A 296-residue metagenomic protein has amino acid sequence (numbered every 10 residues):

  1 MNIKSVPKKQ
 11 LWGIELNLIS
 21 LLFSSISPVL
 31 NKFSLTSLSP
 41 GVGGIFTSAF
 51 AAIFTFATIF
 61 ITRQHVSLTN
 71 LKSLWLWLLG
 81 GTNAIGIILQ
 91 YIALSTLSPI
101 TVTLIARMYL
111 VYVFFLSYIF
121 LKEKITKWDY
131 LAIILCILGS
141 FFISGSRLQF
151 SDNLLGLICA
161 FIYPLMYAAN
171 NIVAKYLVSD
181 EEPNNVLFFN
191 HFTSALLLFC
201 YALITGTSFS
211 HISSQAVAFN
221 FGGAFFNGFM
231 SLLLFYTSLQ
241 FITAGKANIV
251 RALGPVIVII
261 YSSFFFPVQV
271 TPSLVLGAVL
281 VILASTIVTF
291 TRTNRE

Functional and structural regions predicted by a protein language model:
M1, L116, W128-G145, S273-R292: Hydrophobic transmembrane alpha-helices of multi-pass small-molecule transport proteins
M1-V42, G81, L89, Q149-Y176 (+2 more regions): Glycine-/small-residue-enriched transmembrane alpha-helix faces in small-molecule transporters and effluxers
N2-P7, F33, S37, A51-N70 (+4 more regions): Membrane-interface helix-cap regions at the ends of transmembrane helices in multi-pass membrane proteins
L11-L22, F46, H65-L89, A106 (+4 more regions): Loop-to-transmembrane-helix transition segments
G13, S37-I85, Y112, M166-N170 (+3 more regions): Transmembrane alpha-helices of multi-pass small-molecule transport proteins
I14-N17, N70-G80, I125-I137, L157 (+1 more regions): Cytoplasmic-side transmembrane-helix entry/capping segments in multi-pass membrane proteins
I19-L22, G44-F46, V102-M108, A174-A195 (+1 more regions): Helix-helix packing/entry segments at the starts of transmembrane helices
I59-T62, Y109-L131, V256-L276: C-terminal transmembrane-helix exit sites in multi-pass transporters
